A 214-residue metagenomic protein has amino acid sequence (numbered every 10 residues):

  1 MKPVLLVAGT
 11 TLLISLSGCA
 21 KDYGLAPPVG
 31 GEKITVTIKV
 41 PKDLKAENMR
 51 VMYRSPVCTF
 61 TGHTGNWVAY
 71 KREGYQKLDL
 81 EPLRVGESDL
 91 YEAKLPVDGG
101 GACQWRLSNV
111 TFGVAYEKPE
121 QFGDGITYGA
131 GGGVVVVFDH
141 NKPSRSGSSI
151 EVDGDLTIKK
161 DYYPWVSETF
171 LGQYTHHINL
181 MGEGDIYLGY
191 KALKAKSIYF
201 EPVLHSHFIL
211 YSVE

Functional and structural regions predicted by a protein language model:
K2-T10: Sec-dependent signal peptide recognition, specifically the positively charged N-region followed immediately by
S15-G18: C-terminal motif of bacterial Sec signal peptides marking the signal peptidase cleavage site
A20-D22: Bacterial signal peptide processing site
G24-A26: Outer-membrane beta-barrel proteins
G30-E32: N-terminal amphipathic/basic membrane-interacting segments and domains, especially the gasdermin N-terminal
T35-P41: Short edge beta-strand/loop segments characteristic of extracellular beta-sandwich folds
A46-G154: Structured domain cores in non-transmembrane regions
I126-E214: A eukaryote-biased signal for long
